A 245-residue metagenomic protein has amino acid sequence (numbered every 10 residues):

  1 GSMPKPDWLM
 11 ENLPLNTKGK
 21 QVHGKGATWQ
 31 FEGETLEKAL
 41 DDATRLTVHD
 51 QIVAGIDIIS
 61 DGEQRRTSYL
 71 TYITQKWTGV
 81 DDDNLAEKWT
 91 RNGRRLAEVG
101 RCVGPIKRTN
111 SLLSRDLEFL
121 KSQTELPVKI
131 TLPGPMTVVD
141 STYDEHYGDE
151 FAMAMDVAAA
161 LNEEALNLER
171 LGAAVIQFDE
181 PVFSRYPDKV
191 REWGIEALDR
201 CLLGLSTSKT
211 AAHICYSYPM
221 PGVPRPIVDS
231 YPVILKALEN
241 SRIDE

Functional and structural regions predicted by a protein language model:
G1-E245: Domain-level signal for soluble alpha/beta catalytic cores
